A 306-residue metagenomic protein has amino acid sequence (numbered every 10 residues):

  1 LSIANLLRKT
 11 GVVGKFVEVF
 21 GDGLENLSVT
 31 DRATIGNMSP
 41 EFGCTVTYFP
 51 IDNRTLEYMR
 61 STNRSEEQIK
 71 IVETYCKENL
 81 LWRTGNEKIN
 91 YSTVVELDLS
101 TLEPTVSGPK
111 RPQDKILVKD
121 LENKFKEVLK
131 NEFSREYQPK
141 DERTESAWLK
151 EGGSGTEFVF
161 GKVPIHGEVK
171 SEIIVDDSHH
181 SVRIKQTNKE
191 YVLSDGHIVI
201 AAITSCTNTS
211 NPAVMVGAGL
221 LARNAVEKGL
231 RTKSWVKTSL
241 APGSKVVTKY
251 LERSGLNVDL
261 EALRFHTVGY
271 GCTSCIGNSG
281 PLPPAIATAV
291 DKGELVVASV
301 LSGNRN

Functional and structural regions predicted by a protein language model:
L1-N306: Fe-S-dependent hydro-lyases/dehydratases of central metabolism
